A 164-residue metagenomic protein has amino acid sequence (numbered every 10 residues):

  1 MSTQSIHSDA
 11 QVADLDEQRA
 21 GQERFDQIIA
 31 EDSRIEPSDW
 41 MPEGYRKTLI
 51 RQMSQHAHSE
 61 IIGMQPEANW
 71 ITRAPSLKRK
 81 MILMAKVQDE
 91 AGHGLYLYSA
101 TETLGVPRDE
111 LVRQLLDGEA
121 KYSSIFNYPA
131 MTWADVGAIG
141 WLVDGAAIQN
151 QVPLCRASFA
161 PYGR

Functional and structural regions predicted by a protein language model:
M1-Q55: Non-cleavable N-terminal signal-anchor transmembrane helices
S2-D14, A138-R164: Long hydrophobic alpha-helices with heptad-repeat/coiled-coil character
S2-R24, K86-Q114: Conserved alpha-helical segments that form or flank metal/cofactor-binding pockets of metalloenzymes
A30-P37, I62-A68, R113-A120, A147-Q149: Short, functional N-terminal and low-complexity linear motifs
S33-S54, L115-G140, A157: Acidic/His metal-coordination segments adjacent to aromatic residues that form catalytic metal sites in metalloenzymes
M41-Y45, G63-A85, A147-Y162: Helix-loop segments that flank and shape redox-cofactor active sites
K47, R51, Q55, N69 (+5 more regions): Charged/polar, solvent-exposed surface patches and flexible loops
M53-M64, L83-T101, G118-E119, G137-I148 (+1 more regions): Alpha-helical transition-metal enzyme core signature, strongest for iron centers
